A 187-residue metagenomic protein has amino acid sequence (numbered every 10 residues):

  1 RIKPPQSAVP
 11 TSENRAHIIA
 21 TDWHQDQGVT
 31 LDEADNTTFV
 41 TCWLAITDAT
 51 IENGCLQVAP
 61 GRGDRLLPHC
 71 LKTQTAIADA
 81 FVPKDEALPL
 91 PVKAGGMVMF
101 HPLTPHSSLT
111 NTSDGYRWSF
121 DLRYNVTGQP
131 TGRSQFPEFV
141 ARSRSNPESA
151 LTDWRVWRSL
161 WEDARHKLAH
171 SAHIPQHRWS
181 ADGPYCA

Functional and structural regions predicted by a protein language model:
R1-A94, S107-Y116, L122-S134: Non-heme Fe(II) oxygenase catalytic core, chiefly the N-lobe of the double-stranded beta-helix
L71-K72, M97, L103-A187: Non-heme Fe(II)/2-oxoglutarate
